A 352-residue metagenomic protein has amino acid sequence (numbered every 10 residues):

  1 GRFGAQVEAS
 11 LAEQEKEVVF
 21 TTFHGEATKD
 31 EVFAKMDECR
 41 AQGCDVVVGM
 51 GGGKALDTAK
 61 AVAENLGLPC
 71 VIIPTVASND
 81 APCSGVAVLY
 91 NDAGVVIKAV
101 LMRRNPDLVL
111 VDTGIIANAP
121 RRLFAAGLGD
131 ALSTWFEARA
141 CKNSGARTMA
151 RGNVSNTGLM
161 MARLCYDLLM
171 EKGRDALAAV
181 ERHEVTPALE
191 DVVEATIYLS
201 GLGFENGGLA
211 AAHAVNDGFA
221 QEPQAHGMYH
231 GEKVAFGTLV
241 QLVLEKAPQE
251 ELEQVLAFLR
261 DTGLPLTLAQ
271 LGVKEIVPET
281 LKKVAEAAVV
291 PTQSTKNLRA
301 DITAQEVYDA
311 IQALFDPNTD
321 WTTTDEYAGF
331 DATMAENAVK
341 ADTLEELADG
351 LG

Functional and structural regions predicted by a protein language model:
G1-V46, L268: ATP/NTP phosphate-donor binding region
R2-G4, K29, K54-A61, N79-C83 (+2 more regions): Short glycine/serine/threonine-rich phosphate/pyrophosphate-binding segments that cradle anionic phosphate groups
H24, M50-G52, A77, G208-L209 (+1 more regions): Active-site nucleophile and cofactor-binding loops and adjacent substrate-binding regions of central metabolic enzymes
C39-V62, L66-V76: A short, small-residue-rich loop immediately preceding and capping a beta-strand
E64-T157: A glycine/threonine-rich phosphate-anchoring loop and its flanking beta-alpha core in nucleotide/phosphate-binding
M149-L264: Active-site segments that bind and position negatively charged phosphate/pyrophosphate groups
A247-G352: C-terminal charged capping/lid subdomain of soluble metabolic enzymes
